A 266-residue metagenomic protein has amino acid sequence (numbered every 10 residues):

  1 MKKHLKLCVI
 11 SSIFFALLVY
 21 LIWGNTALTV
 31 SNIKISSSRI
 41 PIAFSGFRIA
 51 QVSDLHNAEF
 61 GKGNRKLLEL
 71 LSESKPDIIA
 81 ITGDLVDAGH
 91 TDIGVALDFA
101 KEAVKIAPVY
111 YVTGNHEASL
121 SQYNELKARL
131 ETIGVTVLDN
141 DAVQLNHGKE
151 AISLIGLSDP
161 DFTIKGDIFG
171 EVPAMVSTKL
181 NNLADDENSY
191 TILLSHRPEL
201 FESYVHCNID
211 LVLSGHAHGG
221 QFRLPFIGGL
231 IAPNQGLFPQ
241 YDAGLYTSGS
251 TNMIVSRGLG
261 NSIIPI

Functional and structural regions predicted by a protein language model:
M1-A43: N-terminal membrane-anchoring alpha-helices
S36-A50, V135, A142-G156, T247-M253: Beta-strand-turn-beta hairpins that frame and shape the catalytic cleft of phosphate-ester-processing enzymes
A43, F47-D141: Membrane-embedded segments
L55-E59, V86-H90, G166-E171, Y190-T191 (+1 more regions): Short, flexible loop segments at the rims of nucleotide/cofactor-binding pockets, characterized by
H56, V86, H116-E117, A142-V143 (+4 more regions): Catalytic metal-binding/acid-base residues of hydrolase active sites
D77-I78, Y110, V135-T136, I152 (+4 more regions): Short, Asp-centered acidic motifs that coordinate Mg2+ and/or phosphate in catalytic or ligand-binding sites
K101, R197-I266: Conserved beta-sheet core of the metallophosphoesterase superfamily
A128, T132-V135, H147-T191, F201-E202 (+2 more regions): Binuclear metal-dependent hydrolase catalytic cores centered on His/Asp/Glu-rich metal-binding motifs
